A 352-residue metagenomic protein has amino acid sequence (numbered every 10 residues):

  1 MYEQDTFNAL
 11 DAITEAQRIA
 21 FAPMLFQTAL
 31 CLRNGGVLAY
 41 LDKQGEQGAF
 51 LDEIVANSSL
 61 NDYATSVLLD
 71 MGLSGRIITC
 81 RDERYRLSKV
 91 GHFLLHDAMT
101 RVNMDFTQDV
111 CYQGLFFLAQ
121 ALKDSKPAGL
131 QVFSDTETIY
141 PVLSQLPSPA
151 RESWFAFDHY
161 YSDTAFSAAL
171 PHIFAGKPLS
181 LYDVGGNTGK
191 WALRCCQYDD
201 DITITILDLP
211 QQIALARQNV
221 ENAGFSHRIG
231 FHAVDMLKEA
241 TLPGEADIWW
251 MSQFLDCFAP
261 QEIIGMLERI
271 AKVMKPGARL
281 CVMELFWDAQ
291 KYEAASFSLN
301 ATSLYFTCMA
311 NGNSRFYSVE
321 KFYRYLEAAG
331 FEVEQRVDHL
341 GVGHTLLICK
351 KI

Functional and structural regions predicted by a protein language model:
M1-L73, T79, Y182-I352: Alpha-helical subdomain
F7, I13-D42, S66-L179: Conserved Class I S-adenosyl-L-methionine-dependent methyltransferase catalytic core
